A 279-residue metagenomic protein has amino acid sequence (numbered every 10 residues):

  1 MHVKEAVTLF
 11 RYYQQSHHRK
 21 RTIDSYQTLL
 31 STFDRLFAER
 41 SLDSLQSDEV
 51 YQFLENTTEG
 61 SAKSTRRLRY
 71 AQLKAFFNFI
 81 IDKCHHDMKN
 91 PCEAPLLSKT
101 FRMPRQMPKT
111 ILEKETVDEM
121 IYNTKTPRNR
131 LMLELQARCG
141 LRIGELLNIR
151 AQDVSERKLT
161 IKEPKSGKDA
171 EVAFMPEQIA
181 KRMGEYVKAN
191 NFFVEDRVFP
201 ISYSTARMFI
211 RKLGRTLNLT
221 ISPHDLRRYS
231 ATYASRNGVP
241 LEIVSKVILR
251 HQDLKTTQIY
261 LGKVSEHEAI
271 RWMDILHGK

Functional and structural regions predicted by a protein language model:
M1, I275-K279: C-terminal secondary-structure termini that scaffold catalytic or DNA-interacting sites
T8-R21, Q27-M107, N190, T216: N-terminal core-binding DNA-recognition domain of tyrosine recombinases/integrases
L73, M132-L133, G140, G144-I149 (+1 more regions): Alpha-helix N-cap/helix-start motif at helix boundaries, enriched for small hydrophobics
K114-I143, D169: Basic, Lys/Arg- and aromatic-enriched nucleic-acid-binding interface segment
C139, G144, N148-R182: Conserved tyrosine-mediated DNA breakage-rejoining catalytic core shared by Y-recombinases
K165, I248-D274: Catalytic-site neighborhood detector that most strongly recognizes the C-terminal catalytic loop/helix of tyrosine
K165-E185, F193-K212: C-terminal catalytic core of Y-nucleophile DNA break-rejoin enzymes
F192-D196, M208-R250: Short, basic (Lys/Arg/His-rich) helix/loop patches that form interaction surfaces in the mid-to-C-terminal regions
